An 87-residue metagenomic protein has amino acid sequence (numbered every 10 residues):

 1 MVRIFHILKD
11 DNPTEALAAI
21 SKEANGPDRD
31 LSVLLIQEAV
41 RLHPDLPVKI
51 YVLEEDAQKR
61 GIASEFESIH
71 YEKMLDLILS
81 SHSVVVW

Functional and structural regions predicted by a protein language model:
M1-F5: Extreme N-terminal starter segment of soluble prokaryotic enzymes
I7-D11, I36-E38, W87: Structural motif
L8-D11, S32, G61-E65: Short, flexible loop segments at the rims of nucleotide/cofactor-binding pockets, characterized by
D11-I36: Histidine-anchored nucleotide/phosphate-binding helix
P13-A16, A39-P44, K59-R60: Short, charged/polar "capping" segments at the starts of alpha-helices and the immediately preceding loops
D30-E38, H43, K49-D56: Short internal beta-strands
L46-Q58, A63-E72: Active-site regions of enzymes building and remodeling cell-envelope glycoconjugates
S64-W87: C-terminal structural segments of small proteins and small subunits
